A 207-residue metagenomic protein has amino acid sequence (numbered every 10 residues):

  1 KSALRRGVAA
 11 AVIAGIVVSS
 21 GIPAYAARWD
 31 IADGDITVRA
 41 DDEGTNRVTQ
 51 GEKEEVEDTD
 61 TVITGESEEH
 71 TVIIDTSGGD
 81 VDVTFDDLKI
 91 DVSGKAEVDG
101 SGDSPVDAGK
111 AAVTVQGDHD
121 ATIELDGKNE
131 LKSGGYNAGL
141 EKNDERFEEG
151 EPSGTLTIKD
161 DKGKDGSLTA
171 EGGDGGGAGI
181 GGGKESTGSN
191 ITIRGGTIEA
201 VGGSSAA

Functional and structural regions predicted by a protein language model:
A3-A207: A composition-driven surface/loop motif
